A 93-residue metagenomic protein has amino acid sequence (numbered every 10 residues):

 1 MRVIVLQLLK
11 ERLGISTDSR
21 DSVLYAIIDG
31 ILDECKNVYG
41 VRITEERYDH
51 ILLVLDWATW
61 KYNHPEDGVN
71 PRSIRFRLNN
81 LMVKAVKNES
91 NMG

Functional and structural regions predicted by a protein language model:
M1-G93: Divalent metal-cofactor coordination and adjacent catalytic microenvironments
